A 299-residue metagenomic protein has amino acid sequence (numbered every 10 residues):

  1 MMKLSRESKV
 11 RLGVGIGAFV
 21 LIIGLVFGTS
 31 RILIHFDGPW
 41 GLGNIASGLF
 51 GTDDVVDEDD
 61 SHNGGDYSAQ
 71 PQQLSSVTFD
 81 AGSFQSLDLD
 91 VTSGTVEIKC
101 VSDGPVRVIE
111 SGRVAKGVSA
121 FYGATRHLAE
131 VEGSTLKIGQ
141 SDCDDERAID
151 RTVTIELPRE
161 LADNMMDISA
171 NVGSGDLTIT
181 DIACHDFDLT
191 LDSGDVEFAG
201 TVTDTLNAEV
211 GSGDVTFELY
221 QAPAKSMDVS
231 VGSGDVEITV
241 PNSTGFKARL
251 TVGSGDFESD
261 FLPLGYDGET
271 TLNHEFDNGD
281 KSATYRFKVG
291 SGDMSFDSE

Functional and structural regions predicted by a protein language model:
M1-V10: N-terminal Lys/Arg-rich, disordered targeting/topogenic segments
G13-R31: Hydrophobic membrane-insertion alpha-helices, especially the h-region of bacterial N-terminal signal peptides
T29-E132, A148-N164, L177-I182, D186 (+3 more regions): Short linear S-[DN]-x-LW-Φ motif typified by the pepsin-like aspartic protease active-site region
A69, Q85-T92, R107-S111, T135-G139 (+7 more regions): Well-ordered beta-strand segments characteristic of repetitive beta-sheet solenoids
T95-V96, G175-L177, G194-V196, G213-T216 (+1 more regions): Acidic Asp/Glu-based divalent-cation binding sites
S102, L128-K137, D267, G279: Short, ordered beta-strand-loop transition motifs
E160, N171-G173, T180, T190-D192 (+2 more regions): Tandem-repeat architecture and repeat-register "anchor" residues
A199-E299: Short, surface-exposed interaction patches in beta-rich subdomains that mediate adhesion/assembly near membranes
